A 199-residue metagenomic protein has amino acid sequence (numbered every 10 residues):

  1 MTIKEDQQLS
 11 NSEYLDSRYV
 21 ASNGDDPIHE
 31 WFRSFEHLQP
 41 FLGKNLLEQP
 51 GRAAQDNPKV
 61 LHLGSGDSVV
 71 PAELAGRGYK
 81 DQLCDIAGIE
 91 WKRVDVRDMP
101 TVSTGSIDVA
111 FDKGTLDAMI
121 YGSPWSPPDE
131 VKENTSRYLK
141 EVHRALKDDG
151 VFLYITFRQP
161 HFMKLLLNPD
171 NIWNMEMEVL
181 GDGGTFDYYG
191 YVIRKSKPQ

Functional and structural regions predicted by a protein language model:
M1-E36: N-terminal, positively charged/glycine-rich alpha-helical extensions of SAM-dependent methyltransferases
H29-N57: Conserved alpha-helix/loop element of class I SAM-dependent methyltransferases that forms part of the SAM/SAH-binding
Q55-G66: Conserved class I S-adenosyl-L-methionine
D67-Y79: Conserved SAM-binding loop of SAM-dependent methyltransferases across substrates and taxa, primarily the Class I
R97-A110: A short acidic, Gly/Pro-enriched loop at the edge of an enzyme's catalytic core that lines a small-molecule cofactor
D129-D148: A short glycine-rich, Lys/Arg-flanked "PGG" loop and its adjoining helix->strand segment in the class I
D149-T156: Conserved beta-strand signature within the Rossmann-like core of class I S-adenosyl-L-methionine
E176-Q199: Core SAM-dependent methyltransferase catalytic element
